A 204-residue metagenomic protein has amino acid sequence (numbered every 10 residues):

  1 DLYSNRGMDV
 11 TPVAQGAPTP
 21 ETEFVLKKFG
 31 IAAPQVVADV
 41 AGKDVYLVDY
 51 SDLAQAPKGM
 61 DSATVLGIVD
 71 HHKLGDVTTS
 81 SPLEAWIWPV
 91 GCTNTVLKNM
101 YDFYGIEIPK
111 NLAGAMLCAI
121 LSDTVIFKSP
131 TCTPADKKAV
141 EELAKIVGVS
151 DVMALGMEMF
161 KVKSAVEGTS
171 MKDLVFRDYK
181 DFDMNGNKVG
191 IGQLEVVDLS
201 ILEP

Functional and structural regions predicted by a protein language model:
D1-P204: Replace "Mg2+/Mn2+-dependent" with "divalent metal-dependent
